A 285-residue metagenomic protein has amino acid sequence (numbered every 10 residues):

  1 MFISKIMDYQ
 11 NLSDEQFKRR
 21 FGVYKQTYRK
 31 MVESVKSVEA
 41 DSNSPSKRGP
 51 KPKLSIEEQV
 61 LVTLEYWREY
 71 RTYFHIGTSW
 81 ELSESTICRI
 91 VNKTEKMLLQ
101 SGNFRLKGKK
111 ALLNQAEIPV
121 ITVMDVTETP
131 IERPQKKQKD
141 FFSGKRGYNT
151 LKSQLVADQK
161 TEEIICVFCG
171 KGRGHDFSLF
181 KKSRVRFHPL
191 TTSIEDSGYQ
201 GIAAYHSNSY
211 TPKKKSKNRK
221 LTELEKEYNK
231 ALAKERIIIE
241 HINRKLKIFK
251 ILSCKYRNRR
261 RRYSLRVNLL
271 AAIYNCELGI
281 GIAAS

Functional and structural regions predicted by a protein language model:
M1-R48, I282-A283: Charged, often Cys/His-bearing segments associated with DNA-binding zinc-finger transcription factors
V32-N43, Y70, L98, L246 (+1 more regions): Short amphipathic alpha-helical segments enriched in hydrophobics
R48-P50, L221: Arg/Lys-rich, glycine/proline-spaced intrinsically disordered segments in nuclear chromatin/transcription regulators
P52, Y66, G77: Short, charged/polar micro-motifs that form catalytic or ligand-binding hotspots
S55-E69: Short, amphipathic alpha-helical "recognition" segments used to contact nucleic acids or chromatin
I56, Y73-S285: Short, well-ordered secondary-structure "scaffold" segments embedded in the functional core of diverse domains
